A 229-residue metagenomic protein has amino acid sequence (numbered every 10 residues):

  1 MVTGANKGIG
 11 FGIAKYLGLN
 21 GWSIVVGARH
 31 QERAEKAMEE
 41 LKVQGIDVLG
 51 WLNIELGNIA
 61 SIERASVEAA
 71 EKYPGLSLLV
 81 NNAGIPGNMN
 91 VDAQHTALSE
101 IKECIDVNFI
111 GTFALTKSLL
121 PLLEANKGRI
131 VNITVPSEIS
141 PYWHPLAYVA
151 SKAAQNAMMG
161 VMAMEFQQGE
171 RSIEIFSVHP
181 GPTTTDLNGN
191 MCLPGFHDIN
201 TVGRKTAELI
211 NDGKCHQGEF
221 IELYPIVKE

Functional and structural regions predicted by a protein language model:
M1-V25: Canonical Rossmann dinucleotide-binding motif of NAD(H)/NADP(H)-dependent dehydrogenases/reductases, specifically
T3, L76-G84, N108, N132 (+1 more regions): Rossmann-fold scaffold of SDR-type NAD(P)-dependent oxidoreductases
N20-K36: Conserved glycine-rich Rossmann-like NAD(P)H-binding loop of the short-chain dehydrogenase/reductase
Q44-A60: Rossmann-fold cofactor-recognition segment
I46-D47, E68-N81, G87: A glycine-rich helix->loop->beta "capping" turn within Rossmann-like NAD(P)(H)-dependent oxidoreductase domains
G57-K72: Conserved Rossmann-fold cofactor-binding substructure of NAD(P)-dependent oxidoreductases
I85-I105, I110-F113, K117, E124-G169: Catalytic loop of short-chain dehydrogenase/reductase
G169-I173, S177-T185, G189-E229: C-terminal helical subdomain
